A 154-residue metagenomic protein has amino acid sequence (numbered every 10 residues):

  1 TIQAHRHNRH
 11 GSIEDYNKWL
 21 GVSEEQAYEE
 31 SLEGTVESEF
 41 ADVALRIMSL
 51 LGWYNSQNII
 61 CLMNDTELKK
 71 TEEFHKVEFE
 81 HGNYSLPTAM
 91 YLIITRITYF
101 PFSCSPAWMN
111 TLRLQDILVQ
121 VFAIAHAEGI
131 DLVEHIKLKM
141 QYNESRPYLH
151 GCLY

Functional and structural regions predicted by a protein language model:
T1-Y154: Flexible "arm" and connector segments at domain edges
